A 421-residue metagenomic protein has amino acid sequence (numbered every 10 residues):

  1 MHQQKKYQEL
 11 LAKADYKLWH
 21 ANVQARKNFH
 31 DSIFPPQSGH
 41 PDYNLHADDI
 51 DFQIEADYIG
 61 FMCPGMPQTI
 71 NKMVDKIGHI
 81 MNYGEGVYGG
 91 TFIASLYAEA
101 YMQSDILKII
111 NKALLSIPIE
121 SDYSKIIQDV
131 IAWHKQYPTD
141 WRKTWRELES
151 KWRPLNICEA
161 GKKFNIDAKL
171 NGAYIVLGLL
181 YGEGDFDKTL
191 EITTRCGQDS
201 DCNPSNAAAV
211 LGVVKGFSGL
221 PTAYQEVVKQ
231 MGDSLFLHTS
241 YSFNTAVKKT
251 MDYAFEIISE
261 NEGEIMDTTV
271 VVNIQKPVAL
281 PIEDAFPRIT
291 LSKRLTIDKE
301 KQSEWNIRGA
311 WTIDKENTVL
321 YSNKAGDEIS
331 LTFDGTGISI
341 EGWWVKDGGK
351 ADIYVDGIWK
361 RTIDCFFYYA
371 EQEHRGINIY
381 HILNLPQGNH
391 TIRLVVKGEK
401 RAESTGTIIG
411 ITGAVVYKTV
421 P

Functional and structural regions predicted by a protein language model:
H2, M66-T69, S104-K108, G182-K188 (+2 more regions): Structural helix-adjacent loops and short alpha-helical linkers that scaffold large soluble proteins
H2-I50: Extracytoplasmic mature domains of secreted/periplasmic and thylakoid-lumen proteins
K27-A47, A56-M66, D75-I80, S95-G197: Accessory "access/gating" subregions that flank catalytic or transport cores
T69-I77, T91, V228-K229: Short, conserved phosphate-binding/catalytic loop or strand-edge motifs used in phosphoryl-/nucleotidyl-transfer
E85, I93-A94, Y174-F255: Catalytic phosphate/nucleotide-handling subdomain of diverse soluble enzymes
N244-L295: C-terminal domain-closing interface element
P277-P421: Glycan-recognition surfaces in beta-rich domains, encompassing non-catalytic CBMs and lectin-like receptor-binding
